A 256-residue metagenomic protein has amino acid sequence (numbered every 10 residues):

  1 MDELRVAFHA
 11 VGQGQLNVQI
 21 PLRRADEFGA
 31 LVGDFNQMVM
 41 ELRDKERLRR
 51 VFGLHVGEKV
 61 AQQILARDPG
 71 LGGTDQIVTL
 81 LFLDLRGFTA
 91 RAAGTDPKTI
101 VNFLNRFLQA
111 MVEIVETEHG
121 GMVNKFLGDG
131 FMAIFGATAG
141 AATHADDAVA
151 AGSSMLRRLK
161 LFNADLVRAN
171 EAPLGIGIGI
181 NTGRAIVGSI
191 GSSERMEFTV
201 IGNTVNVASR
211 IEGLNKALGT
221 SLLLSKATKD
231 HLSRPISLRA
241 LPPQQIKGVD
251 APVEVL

Functional and structural regions predicted by a protein language model:
M1-Q19, R23, V32, V39: Membrane-proximal alpha-helical signal-transduction linkers
P21-R23, E27-L54, G87: Amphipathic coiled-coil signaling helices used for dimeric signal transmission
R24-L31, T74, I100, A145 (+1 more regions): The cytosolic transmitter module of two-component sensor histidine kinases
R43-D75: Membrane-proximal coiled-coil signaling linkers
R67-A151, F198: Catalytic NTP-binding/metal-coordinating core of nucleotidyl cyclase/transferase enzymes
L104-G121, A137-I178, N203-L214: Alpha-helical scaffold within the catalytic cores of cyclic-nucleotide enzymes
I134-H144, I178-F198, L214-S221: Catalytic strand-loop-helix junctions within cyclic-nucleotide turnover domains
A185, A208, L214-L256: Cytosolic regulatory/linker segments at or just downstream of nucleotide-handling modules in signal-transduction
